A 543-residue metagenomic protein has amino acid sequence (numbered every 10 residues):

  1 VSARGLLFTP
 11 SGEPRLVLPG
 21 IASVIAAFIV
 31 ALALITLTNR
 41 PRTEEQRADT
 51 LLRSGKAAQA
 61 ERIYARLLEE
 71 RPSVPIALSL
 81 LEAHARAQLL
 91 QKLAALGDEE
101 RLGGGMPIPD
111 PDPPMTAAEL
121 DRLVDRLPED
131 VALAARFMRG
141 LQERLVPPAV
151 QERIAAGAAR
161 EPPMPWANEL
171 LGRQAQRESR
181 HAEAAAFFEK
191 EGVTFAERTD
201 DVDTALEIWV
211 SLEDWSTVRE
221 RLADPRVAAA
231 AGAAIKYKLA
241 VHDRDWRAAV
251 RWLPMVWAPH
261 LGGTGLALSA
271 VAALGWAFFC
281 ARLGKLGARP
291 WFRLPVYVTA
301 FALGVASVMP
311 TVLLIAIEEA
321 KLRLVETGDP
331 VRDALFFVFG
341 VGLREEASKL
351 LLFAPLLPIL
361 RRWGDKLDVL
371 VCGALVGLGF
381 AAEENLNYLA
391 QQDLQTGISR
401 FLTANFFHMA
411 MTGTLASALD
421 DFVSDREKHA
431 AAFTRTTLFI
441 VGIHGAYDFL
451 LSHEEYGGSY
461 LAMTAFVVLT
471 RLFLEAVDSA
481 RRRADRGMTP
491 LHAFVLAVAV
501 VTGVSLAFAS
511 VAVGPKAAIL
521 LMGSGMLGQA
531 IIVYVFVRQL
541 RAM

Functional and structural regions predicted by a protein language model:
S2-M543: Hydrophobic alpha-helical segments at protein termini of multi-pass membrane proteins
